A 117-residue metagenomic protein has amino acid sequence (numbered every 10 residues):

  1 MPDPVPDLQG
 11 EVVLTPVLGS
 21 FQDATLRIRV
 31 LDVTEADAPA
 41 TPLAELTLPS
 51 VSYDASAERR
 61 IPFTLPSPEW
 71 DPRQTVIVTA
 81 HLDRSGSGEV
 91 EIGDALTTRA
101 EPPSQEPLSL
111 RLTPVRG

Functional and structural regions predicted by a protein language model:
P6-T15: A short, amphipathic beta-strand motif
L14-P16, D32, R84: Short solvent-exposed capping/turn motifs at the termini of beta-strands
P16-D23, D37, W70-R73: A short beta-turn/strand-edge loop motif at beta-sheet boundaries
T25-L31, I77-H81: Beta-strand signatures of extracellular beta-sandwich domains
D37-T47, E89-A95: Short beta-strand and strand-turn-strand segments in soluble, beta-rich domains
A44-E69: A beta-strand/beta-hairpin structural motif
W70, H81-G93: Short acidic/polar inter-strand loop motif in beta-rich domains
R99-G117: Extracellular beta-sheet/turn segments enriched in Thr/Pro/Gly and aliphatic residues
